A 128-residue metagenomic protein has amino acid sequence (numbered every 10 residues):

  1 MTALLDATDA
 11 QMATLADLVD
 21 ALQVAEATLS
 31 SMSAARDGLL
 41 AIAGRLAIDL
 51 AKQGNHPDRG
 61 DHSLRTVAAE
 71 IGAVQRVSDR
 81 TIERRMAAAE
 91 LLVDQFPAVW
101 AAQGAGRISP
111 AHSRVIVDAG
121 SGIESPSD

Functional and structural regions predicted by a protein language model:
M1-D128: Peripheral, non-cofactor segments flanking catalytic/redox cores
